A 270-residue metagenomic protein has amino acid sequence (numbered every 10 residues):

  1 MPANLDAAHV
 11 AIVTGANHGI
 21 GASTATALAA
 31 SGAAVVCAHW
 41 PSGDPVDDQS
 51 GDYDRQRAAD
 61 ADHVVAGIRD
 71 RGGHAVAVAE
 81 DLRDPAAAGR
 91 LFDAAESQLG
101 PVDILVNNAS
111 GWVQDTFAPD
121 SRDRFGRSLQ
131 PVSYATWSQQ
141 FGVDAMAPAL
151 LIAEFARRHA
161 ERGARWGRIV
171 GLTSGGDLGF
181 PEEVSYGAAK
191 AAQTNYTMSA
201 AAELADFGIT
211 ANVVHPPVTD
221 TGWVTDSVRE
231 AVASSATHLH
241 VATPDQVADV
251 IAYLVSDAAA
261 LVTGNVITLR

Functional and structural regions predicted by a protein language model:
N17-H18: Conserved glycine-rich cofactor-binding loop
S31-H63: Conserved glycine-rich Rossmann-like NAD(P)H-binding loop of the short-chain dehydrogenase/reductase
R55-A59, A79-F92, Y134: The beta1-alpha1 cofactor-binding region of Rossmann-like NAD(H)/NADP(H)-dependent oxidoreductases
L99-G100, T243-R270: C-terminal substrate-recognition "lid" of short-chain dehydrogenase/reductases
G111-D115, S121-T136, Q140, E161-A192 (+2 more regions): Catalytic loop of short-chain dehydrogenase/reductase
R157, A202-E203, A260: Alpha-helical segment proximal to the catalytic Tyr-Lys
A205, T210, V262-G264: Short, small/polar-rich loop/turn modules that mediate ligand/substrate recognition or access, typified
